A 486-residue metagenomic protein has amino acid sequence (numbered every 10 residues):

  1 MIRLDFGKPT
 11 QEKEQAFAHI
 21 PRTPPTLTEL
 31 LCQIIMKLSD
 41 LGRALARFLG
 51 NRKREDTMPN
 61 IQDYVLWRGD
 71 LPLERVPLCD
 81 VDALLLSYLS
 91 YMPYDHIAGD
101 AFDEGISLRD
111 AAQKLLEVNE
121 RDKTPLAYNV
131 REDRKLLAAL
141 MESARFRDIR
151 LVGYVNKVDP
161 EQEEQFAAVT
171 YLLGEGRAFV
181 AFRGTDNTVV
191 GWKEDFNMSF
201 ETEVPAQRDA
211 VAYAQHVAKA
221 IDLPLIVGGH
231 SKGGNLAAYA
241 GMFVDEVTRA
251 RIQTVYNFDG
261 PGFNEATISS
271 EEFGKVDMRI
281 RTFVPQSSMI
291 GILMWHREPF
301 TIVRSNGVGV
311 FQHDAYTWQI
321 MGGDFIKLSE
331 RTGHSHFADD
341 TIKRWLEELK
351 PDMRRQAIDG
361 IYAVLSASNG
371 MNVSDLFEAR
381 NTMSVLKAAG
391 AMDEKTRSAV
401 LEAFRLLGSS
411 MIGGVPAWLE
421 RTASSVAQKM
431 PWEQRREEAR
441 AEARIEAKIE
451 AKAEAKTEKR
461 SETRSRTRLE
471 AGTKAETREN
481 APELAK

Functional and structural regions predicted by a protein language model:
K8-E29, E437-L484: Intrinsically disordered, low-complexity terminal tails and inter-domain linkers enriched for S/T/G/P/D/E
D56-V81, L86-A168, L173-A178, F182-N197 (+4 more regions): Alpha/beta hydrolase fold serine-hydrolase catalytic domain that processes acyl esters and thioesters
G229-G233, A237: Gly/Ala-rich beta-loop-alpha elbow adjacent to hydrolase catalytic centers
A237-E246: Short glycine-enriched nucleophile-adjacent loop and the immediately C-terminal alpha-helix near the catalytic center
